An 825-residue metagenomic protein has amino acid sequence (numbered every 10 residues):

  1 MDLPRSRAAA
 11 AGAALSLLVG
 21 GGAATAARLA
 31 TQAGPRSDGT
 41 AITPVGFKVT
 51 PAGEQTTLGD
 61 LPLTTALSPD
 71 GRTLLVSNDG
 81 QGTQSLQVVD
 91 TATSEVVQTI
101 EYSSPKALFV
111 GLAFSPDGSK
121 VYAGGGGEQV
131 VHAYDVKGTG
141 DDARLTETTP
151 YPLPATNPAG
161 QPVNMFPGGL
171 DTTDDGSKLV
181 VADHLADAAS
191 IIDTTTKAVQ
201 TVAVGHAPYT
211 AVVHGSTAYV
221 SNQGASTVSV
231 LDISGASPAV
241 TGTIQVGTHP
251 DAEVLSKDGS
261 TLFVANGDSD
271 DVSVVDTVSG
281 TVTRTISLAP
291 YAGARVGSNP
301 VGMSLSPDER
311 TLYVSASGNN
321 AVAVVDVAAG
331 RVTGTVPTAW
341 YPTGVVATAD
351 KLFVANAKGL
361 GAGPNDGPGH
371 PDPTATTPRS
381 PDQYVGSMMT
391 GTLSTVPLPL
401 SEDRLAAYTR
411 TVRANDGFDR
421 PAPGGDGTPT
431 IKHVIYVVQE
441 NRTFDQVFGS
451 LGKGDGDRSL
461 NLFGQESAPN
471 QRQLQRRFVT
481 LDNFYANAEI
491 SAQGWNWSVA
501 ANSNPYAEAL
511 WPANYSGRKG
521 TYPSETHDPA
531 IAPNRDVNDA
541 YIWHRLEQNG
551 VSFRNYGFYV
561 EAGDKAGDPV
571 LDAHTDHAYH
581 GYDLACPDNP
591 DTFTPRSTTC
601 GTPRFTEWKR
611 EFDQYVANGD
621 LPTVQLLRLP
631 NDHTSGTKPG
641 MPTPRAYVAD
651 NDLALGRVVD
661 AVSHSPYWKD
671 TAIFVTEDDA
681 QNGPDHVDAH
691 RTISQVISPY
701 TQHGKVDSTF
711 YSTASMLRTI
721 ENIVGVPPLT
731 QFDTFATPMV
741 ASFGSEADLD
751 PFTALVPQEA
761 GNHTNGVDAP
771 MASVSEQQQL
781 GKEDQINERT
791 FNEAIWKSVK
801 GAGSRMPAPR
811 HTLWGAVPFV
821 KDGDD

Functional and structural regions predicted by a protein language model:
D2-P4, T25, P69, D117 (+2 more regions): Short alpha-helical segments used as structural interaction elements across diverse proteins
D2-R28: Secretory targeting and sorting signals
A9, V19, P62, V282 (+4 more regions): Intrinsically disordered, low-complexity serine/threonine-rich segments
A11-A14, T25, D141, R284 (+2 more regions): Terminal low-complexity, poorly structured segments
S16, A24-R28, D38, T43 (+11 more regions): Intrinsically disordered, low-complexity, compositionally biased regions/tails
G22-G427: Predominantly soluble domains enriched in secretory-pathway, periplasmic, or organellar proteins
M389, D403-D825: N-terminal pro-sequences and low-complexity stem/linker regions of secreted or lumenal proteins
